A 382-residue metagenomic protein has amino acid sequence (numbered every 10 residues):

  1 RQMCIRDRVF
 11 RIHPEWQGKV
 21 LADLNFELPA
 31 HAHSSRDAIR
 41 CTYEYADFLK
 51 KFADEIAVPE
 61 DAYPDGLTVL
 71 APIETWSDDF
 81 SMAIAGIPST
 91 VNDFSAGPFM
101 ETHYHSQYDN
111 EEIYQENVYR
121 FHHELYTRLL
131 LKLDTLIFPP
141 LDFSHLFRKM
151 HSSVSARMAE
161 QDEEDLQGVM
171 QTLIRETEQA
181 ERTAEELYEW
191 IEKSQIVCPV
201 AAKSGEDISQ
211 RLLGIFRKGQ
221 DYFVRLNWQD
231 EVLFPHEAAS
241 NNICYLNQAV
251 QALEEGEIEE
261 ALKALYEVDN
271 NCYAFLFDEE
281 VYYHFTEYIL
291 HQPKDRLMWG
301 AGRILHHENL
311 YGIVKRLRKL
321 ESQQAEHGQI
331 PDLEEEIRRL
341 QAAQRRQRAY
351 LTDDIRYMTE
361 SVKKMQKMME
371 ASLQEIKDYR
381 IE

Functional and structural regions predicted by a protein language model:
Q2, R6-E382: Secretory-pathway/membrane protein signature
